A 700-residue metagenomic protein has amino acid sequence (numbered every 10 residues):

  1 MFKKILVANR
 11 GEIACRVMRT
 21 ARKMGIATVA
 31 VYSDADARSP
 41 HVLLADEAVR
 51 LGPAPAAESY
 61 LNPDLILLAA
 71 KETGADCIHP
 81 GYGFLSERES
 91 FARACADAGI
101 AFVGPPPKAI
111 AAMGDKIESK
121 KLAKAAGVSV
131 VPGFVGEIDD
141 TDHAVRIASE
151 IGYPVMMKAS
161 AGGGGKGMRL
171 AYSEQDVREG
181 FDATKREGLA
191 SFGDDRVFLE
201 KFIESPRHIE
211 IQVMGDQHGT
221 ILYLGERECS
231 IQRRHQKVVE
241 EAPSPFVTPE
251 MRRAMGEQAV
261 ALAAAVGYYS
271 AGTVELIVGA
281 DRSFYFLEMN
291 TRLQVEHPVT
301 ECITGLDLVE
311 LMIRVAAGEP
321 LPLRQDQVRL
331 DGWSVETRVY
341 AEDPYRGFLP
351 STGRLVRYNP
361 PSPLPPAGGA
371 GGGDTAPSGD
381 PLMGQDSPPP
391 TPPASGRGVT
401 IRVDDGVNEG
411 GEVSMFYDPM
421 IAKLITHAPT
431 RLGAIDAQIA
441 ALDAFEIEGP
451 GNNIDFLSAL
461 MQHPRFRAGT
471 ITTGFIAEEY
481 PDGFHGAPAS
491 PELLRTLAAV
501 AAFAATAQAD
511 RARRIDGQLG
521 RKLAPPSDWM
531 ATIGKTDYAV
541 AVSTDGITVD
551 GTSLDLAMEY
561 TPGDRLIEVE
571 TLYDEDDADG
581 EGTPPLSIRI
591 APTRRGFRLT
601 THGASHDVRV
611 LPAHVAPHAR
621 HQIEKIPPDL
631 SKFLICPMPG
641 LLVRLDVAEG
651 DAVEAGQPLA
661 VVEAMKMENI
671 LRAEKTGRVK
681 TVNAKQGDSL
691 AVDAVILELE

Functional and structural regions predicted by a protein language model:
M1-V274, V278-H297: N-terminal beta-alpha lobe that positions the nucleotide/phosphoryl donor in ATP/NTP-coupled carboxylate activation
K166, P243, D418-L424, L630-K632: Short amphipathic alpha-helical segments
M168-L170, K201, V247, M420-P429 (+2 more regions): Short, well-ordered beta-strand elements within core beta-sheets of diverse protein domains
A259, P298-P363, P377-M383, V399-D555 (+5 more regions): Catalytic cores of soluble metabolic enzymes centered on carboxylation/carboxyl-transfer
G368-G372, G396-R397: Glycine-biased, low-complexity coil/linker segments
H427-G433, Q438-E448, I623-P637, L641 (+1 more regions): Conserved bacterial/organellar gene-expression machines centered on ribosome-associated P-loop NTPases
P585-P637: Catalytic P-loop NTP-binding/switch module of NTPases
K625-E700: Structured functional modules or segments
